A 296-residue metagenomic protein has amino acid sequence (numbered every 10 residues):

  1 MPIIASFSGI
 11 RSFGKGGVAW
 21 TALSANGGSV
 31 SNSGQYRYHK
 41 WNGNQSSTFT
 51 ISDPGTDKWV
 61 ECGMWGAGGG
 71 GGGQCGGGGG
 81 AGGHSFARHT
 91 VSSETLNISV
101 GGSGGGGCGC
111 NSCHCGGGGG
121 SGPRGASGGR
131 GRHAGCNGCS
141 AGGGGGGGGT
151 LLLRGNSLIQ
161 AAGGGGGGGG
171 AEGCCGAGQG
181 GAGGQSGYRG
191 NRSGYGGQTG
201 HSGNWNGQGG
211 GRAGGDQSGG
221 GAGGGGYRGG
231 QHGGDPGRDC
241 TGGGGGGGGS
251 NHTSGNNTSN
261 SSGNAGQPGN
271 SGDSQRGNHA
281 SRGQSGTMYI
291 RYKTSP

Functional and structural regions predicted by a protein language model:
M1-P296: Glycine-biased low-complexity/repetitive sequence motifs
